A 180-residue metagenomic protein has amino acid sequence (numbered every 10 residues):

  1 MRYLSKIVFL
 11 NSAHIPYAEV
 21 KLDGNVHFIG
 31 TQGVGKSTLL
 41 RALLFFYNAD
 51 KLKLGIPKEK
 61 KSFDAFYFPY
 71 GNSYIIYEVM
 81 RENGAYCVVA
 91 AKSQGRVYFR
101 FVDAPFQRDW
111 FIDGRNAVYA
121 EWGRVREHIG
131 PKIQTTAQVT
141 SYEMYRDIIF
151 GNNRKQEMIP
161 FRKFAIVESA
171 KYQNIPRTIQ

Functional and structural regions predicted by a protein language model:
M1-T140: Extreme N-terminal "head/tail" segments of very large remodeling/mechanoenzyme assemblies
I133-Q180: Extended, Lys/Glu-rich alpha-helical coiled-coil stalks
